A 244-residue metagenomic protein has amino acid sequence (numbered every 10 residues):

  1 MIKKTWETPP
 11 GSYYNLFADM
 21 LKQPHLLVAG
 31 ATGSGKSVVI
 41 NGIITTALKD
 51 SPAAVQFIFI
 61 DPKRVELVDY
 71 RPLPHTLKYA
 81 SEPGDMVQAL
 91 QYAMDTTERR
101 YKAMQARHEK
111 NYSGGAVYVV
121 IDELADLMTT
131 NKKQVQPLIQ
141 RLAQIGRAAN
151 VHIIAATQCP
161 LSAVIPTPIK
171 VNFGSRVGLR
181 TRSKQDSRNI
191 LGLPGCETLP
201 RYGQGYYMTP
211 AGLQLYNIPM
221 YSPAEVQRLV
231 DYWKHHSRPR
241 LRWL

Functional and structural regions predicted by a protein language model:
M1-Q105, E109-K110, G114-Q185, L191-R201 (+2 more regions): P-loop NTPase catalytic phosphate-binding loop
H235-L244: C-terminal regions of RecA-like/P-loop NTPase motor modules
